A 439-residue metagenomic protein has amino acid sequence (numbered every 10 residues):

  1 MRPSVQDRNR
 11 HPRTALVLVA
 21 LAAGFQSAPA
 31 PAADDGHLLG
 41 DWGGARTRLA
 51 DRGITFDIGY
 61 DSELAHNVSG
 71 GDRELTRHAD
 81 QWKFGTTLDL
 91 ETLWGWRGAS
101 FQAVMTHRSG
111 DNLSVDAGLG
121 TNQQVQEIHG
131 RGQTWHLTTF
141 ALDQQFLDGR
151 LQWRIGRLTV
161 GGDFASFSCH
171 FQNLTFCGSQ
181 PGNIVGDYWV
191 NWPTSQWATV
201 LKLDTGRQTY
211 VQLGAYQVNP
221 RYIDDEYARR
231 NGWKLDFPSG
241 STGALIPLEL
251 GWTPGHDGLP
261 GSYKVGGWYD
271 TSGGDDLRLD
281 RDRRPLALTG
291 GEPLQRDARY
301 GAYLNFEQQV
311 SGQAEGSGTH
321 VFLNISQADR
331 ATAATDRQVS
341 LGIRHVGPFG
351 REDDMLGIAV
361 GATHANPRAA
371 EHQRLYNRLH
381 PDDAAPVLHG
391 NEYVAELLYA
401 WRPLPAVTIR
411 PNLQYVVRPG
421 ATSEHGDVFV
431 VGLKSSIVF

Functional and structural regions predicted by a protein language model:
A33, G40-F56, D89-F101, L147-R150 (+5 more regions): Short loop/turn motifs that connect adjacent beta-strands in outer-membrane beta-barrel proteins
T47-L49, S62, L88-W94, D143-F146 (+9 more regions): Residue-level signature of outer-membrane beta-barrel architecture
F56-I58, F101-M105, W153-I155, L201 (+6 more regions): Membrane-embedded beta-strand positions of outer-membrane beta-barrel proteins
D61-A65, T106-R108, L158-V160, Y216-V218 (+6 more regions): Outer-membrane beta-barrel pore domains and translocons
L75-R221, A333-S340, G347-R374: Outer membrane beta-barrel
F84-T86, F140, T199, L248-L250 (+5 more regions): Membrane-embedded beta-strands of outer-membrane beta-barrel proteins, especially the hydrophobic/small aromatic
G232-S239, E249-G251, G266-Y300, E307 (+3 more regions): Outer membrane beta-barrel transmembrane domains
D427-F439: Outer-membrane beta-barrel "beta-signal"
